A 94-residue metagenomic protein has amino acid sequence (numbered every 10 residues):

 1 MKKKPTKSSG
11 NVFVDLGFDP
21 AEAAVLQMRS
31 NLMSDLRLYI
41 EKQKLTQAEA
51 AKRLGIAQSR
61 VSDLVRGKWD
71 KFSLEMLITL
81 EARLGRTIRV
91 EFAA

Functional and structural regions predicted by a protein language model:
M1-S34: N-terminal flexible/basic segments that precede or flank functional cores
M28, L32, A57-R60, S73-M76: Amphipathic alpha-helical interface surfaces
Q43-S62: Short alpha-helical DNA-recognition segment
V65: DNA major-groove recognition helix of helix-turn-helix
L74-E91: DNA major-groove recognition helix of helix-turn-helix/homeodomain DNA-binding modules
